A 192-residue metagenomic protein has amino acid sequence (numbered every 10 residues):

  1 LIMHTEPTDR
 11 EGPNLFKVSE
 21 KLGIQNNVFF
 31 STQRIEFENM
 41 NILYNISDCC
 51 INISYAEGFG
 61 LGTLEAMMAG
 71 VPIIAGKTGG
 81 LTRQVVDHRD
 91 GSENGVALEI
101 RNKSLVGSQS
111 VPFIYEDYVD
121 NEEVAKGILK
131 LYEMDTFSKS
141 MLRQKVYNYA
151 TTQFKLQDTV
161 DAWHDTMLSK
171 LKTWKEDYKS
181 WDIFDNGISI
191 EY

Functional and structural regions predicted by a protein language model:
G12-F37: Nucleotide-activated donor-binding/catalytic signature segment of Leloir-type glycosyltransferases, i.e., the conserved
I42-S47: Short alpha-helical donor nucleotide-sugar binding micro-motif in glycosyltransferases
D48, G70, K77: A short alpha->beta transition loop at the rim of the catalytic pocket in nucleotide-sugar-dependent
Y55: Aromatic "clamp/platform" in nucleotide-sugar-dependent glycosyltransferases that forms part of the donor/acceptor
G60-T63, L81: Short glycine/serine-rich donor-binding loops of glycosyltransferases
P72-A75, V85-V86, S92-A97: Short hydrophobic beta-strand element within catalytic cores of glycosyltransferases and related nucleotide-activated
G107-Y192: C-terminal amphipathic helix plus adjacent low-complexity, charged tail appended to glycosyltransferase catalytic
